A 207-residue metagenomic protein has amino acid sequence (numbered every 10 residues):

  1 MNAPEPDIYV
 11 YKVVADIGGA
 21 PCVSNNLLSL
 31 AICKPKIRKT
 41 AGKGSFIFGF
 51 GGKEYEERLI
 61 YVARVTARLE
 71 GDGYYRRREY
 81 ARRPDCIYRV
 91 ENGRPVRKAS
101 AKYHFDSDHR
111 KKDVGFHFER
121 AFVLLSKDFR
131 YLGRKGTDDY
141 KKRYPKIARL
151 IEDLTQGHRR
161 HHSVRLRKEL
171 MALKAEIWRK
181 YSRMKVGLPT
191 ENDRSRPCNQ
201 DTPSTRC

Functional and structural regions predicted by a protein language model:
M1-G51: Short N-terminal edge-element motif at the start of the domain
M1-P6, K34, G71-C207: Contiguous surface segments at macromolecular interaction interfaces
G49, R68-G71: Short helix-capping and hinge/turn segments at secondary-structure transitions, especially at repeat and domain
E54-E56: Extended, low-complexity, turn-rich repeat/linker tracts enriched in Gly/Pro/Ser/Thr and Asp/Glu that occur
R58-R68: Short beta-strand-centered aromatic/proline hotspots
